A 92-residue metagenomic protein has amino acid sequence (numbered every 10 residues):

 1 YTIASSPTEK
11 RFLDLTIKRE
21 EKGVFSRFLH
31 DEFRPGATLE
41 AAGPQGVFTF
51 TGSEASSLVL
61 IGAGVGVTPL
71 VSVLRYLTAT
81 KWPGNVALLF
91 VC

Functional and structural regions predicted by a protein language model:
Y1-T38, A55-S56, T78, A87-C92: Ferredoxin-reductase
I3, V67-A79: Histidine-anchored nucleotide/phosphate-binding helix
F50-G52: Low-complexity, polar/charged sequence tracts that form flexible coils or short amphipathic helices and often embed
L58-I61: Conserved beta-strand elements of the Class I
G64: Catalytic nucleophile serine of serine hydrolases, specifically the conserved "nucleophile elbow" pentapeptide
G84: Conserved SF1/SF2 helicase motif Ia
